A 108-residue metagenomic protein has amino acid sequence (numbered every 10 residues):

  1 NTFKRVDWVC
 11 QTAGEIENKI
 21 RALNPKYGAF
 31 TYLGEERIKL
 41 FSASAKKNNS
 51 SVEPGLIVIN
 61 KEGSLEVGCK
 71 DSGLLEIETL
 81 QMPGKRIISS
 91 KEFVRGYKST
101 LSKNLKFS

Functional and structural regions predicted by a protein language model:
N1-V6: Flexible, acidic loop-helix segments that line cofactor/substrate-binding pockets
D7-S108: An anion-binding loop in the catalytic cleft
